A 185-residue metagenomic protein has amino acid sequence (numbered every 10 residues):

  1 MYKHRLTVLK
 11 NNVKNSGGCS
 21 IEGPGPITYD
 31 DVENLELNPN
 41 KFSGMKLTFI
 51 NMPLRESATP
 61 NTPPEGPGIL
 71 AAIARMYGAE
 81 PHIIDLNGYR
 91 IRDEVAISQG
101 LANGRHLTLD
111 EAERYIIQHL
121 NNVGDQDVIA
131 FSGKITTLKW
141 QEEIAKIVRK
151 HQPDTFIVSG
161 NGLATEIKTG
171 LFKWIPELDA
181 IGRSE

Functional and structural regions predicted by a protein language model:
M1-F49, M76, D125: Radical SAM enzyme core and accessory elements
M45-A58, V128-I129: Nucleotide-activated donor-dependent transferases that construct or modify glycoconjugates
L54-E65, G133-L138: A short, glycine/small-residue-rich beta-strand->loop->alpha-helix junction that serves as a flexible
S57-N61, D93-L107: Short, flexible/disordered intra-domain loops and linkers
P64-R75: Short catalytic helix/loop segments, enriched in acidic residues and glycine and frequently bearing histidine
I73, H82-R90, R105-E185: Glycine-rich beta-alpha loop elements in corrinoid/cobalamin-binding modules across cobalamin-dependent enzymes
A79-G88, V95, Q99: Short beta-strand elements in bilobed, periplasmic/extracellular small-molecule ligand-binding domains
